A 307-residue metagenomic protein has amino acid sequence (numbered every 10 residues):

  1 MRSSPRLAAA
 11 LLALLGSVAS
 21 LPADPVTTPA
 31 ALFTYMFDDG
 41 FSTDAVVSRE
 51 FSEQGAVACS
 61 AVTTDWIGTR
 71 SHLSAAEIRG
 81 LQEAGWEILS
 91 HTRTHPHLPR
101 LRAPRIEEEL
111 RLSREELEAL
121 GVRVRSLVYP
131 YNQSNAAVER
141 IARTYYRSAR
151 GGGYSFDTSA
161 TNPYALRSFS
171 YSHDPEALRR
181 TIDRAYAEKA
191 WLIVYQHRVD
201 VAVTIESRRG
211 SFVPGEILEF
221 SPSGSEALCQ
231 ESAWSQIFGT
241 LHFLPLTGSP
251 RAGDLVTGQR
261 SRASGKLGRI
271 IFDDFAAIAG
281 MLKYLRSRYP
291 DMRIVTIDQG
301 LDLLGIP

Functional and structural regions predicted by a protein language model:
M1-A9: Bacterial N-terminal signal peptides that target proteins for export
A8-S17: Bacterial N-terminal signal peptides
A19-P22: Sec/Tat signal peptide C-region and signal peptidase I cleavage site
D24-T28, E53, A61, G68 (+8 more regions): C-terminal domain-boundary segment and adjacent tail
D24-V46: Boundary/entry segment of secreted carbohydrate-active catalytic domains
A30-F33, S52-S148, G152-L166, K189-D200: Metal-dependent polysaccharide deacetylase catalytic core of the NodB/CE4 family, i.e., the active-site-bearing domain
S172-D183: A Trp-anchored, charged/polar loop motif used as the substrate-binding/catalytic surface of acyl/ester-handling
D200-I270: Autoprocessing Asn-cyclization modules and mimics
